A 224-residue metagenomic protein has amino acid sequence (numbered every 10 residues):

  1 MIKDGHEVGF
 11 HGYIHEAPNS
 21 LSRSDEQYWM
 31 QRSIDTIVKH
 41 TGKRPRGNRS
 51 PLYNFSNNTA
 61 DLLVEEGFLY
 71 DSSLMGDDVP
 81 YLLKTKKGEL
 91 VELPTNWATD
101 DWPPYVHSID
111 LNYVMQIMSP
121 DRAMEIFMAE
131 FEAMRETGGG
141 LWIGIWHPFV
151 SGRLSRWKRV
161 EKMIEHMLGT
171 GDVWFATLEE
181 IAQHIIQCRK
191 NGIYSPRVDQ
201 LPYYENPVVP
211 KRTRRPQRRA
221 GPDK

Functional and structural regions predicted by a protein language model:
M1-G47, L52-D100, A123-G144, G152-K224: Catalytic alpha-helical scaffold of carbohydrate-active enzymes acting on polysaccharides/glycoconjugates
R44-P45, I109-P120, W146-F149: Surface-exposed cleft-lining segments at the edges of enzyme active sites
P94-V114: Glycine-rich, positively charged active-site loop/lid region within alpha/beta enzyme cores that binds and organizes
